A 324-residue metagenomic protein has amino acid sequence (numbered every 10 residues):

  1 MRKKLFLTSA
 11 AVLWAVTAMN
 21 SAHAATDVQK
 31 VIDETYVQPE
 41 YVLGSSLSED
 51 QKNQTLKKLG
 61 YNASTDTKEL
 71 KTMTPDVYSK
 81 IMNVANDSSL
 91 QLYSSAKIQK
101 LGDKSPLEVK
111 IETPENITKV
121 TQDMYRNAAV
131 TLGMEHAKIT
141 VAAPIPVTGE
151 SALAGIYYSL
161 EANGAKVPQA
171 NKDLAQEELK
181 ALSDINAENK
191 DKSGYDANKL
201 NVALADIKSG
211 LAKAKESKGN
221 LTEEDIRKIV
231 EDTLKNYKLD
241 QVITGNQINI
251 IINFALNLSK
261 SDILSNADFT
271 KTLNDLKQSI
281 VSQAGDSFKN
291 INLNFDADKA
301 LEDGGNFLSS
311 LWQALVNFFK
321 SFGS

Functional and structural regions predicted by a protein language model:
M1-A24, W312-L315, F319: Sec-dependent N-terminal signal peptides of Gram-positive bacterial secreted proteins and lipoproteins
A24-T140, A162-N163: N-terminal, leucine/charged-rich tether regions that mediate assembly and partner docking in large macromolecular
P39-L43, V109-N116, I139-P146, K190-S193 (+3 more regions): Second-shell loop/turn segments in exported
T55-K58, A128, G210, T233 (+1 more regions): Residues that form generic nucleotide/phosphate-binding pockets
Q99, D103, K166-L182, A197-L211 (+3 more regions): Short, surface-exposed, charge-dense and proline/glycine-enriched linear segments
V130, E135-Q241: Soluble oligomerization/assembly scaffold segments of membrane-associated complexes
E231-S324: Charged, long alpha-helical assembly modules
